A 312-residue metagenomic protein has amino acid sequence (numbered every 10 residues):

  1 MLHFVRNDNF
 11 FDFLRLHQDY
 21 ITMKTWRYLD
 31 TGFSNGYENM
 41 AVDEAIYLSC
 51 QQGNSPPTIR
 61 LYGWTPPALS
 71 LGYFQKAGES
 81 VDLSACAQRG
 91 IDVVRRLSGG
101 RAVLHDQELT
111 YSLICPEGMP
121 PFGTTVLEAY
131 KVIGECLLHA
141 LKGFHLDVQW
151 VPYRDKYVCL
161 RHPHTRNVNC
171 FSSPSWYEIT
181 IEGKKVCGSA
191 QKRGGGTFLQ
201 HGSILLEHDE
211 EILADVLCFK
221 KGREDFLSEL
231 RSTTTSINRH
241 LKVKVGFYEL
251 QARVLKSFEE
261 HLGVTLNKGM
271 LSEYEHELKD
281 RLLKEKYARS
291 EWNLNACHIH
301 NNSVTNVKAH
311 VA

Functional and structural regions predicted by a protein language model:
M1-L2, F11-L14: N-terminal basic, low-structured, amphipathic or hydrophobic segments
R6-N7, R15-Q18, A309: A cross-taxon signal for low-complexity, glycine/charged-rich
I21-Q88, D92-R96, P163, C170 (+1 more regions): Active-site loop/lid in soluble adenylation, ligation, and acyl-transfer enzymes
W64-K76, L109-E117, E135-C136: Extended cationic-aromatic binding surfaces that line active-site or macromolecule-binding grooves and engage
W64-P66, Q88, L104-E108, P174 (+1 more regions): Short connector loops at helix/strand junctions that flank enzyme active sites, especially segments positioning acidic
F74, R101-A102, A190: Gly/Ser/Thr-rich beta-alpha loop segments that engage phosphate groups in nucleotides
L83-F122: A glycine-rich, hydrophobic loop/mini-helix early in the fold
E117, P121-S257, S290, L294-A312: Catalytic beta-strand/loop module used to bind and position nucleotide/cofactor moieties in cofactor-attachment
